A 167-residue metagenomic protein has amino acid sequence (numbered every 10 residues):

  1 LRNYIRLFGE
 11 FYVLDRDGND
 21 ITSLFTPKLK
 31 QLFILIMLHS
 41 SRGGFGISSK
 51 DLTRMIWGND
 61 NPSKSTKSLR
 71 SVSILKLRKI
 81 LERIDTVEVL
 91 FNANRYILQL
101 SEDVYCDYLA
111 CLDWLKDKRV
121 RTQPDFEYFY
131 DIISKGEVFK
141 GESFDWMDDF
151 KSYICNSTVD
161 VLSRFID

Functional and structural regions predicted by a protein language model:
L1-K30, E88-R95, G136: Short boundary/linker motifs that mark transitions into or out of structured domains
L1-R6, S71-C106: DNA-binding patch around the recognition helix
V13, L52, L77, C111 (+1 more regions): Short hydrophobic/aromatic patches on the structural cores and recognition surfaces of FHA
T22, L38-H39, N61-S65, I97-D167: Intrinsically disordered, charged and Pro/Gly-enriched terminal/linker segments that flank large helical-solenoid
T22-I56, L77: Short amphipathic alpha-helical recognition elements used for nucleic-acid or partner binding across transcription
T22-Q31, N61-K64, S68-V72: An acidic helix/loop motif centered on a single conserved Asp/Glu that marks catalytic or ligand-interacting sites
M55, N94, D145: Short acidic/histidine-centered micro-motifs embedded in hydrophobic/aromatic stretches that mark compact functional
